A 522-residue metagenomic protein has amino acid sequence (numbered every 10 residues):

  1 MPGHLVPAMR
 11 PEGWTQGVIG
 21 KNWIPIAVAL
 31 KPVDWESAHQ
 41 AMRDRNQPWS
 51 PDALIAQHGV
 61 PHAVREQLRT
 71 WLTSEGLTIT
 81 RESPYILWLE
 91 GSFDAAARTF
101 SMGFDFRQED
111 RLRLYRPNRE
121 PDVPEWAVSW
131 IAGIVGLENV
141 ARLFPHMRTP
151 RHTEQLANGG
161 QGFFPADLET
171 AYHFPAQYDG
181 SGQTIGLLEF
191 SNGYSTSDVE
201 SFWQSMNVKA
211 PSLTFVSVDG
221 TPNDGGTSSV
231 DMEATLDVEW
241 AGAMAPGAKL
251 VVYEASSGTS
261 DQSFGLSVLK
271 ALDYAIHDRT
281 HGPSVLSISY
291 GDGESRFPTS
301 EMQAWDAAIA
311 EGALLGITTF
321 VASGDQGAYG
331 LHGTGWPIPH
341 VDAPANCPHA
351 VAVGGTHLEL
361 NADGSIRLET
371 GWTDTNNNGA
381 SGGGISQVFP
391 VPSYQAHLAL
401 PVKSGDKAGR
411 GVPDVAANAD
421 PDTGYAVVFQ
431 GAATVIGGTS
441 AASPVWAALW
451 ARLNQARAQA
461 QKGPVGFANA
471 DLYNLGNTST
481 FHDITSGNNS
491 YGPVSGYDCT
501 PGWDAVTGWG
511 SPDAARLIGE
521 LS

Functional and structural regions predicted by a protein language model:
M1-E82, W88, F93-A352, S381-G382 (+5 more regions): Substrate-binding/charge-relay-adjacent region of secreted/lumenal peptidase catalytic domains
P344, W372, Y394, V427 (+3 more regions): Short clusters of hydrophobic/aromatic residues that line enzyme substrate/ligand-binding pockets
E359-R367: Short acidic, Gly/Pro-enriched loop/turn segments at secondary-structure junctions
R367-T373, G379, S386: Active-site rim segments in enzyme catalytic domains, especially the processed small/beta chain of N-terminal
L400-S404, N454-A505: An often Trp-containing, charged/polar helix-loop segment at the C-terminal end of enzyme catalytic cores
L449: Walker A/P-loop NTP-binding active-site region of P-loop NTPases, recognizing the glycine-rich GxxxxGKT/S
